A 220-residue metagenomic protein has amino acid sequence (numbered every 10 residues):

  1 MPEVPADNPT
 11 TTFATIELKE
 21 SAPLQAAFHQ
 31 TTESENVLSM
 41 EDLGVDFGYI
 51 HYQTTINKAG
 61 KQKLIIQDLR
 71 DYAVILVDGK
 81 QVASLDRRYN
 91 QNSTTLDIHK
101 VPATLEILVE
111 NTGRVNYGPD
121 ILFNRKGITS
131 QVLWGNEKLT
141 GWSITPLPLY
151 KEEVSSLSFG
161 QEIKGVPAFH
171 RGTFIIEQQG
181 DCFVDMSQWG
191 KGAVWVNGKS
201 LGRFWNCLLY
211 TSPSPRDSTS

Functional and structural regions predicted by a protein language model:
M1-R125, S130-L133, K138-G141, E152-L157: Carbohydrate-binding surfaces of carbohydrate-active enzymes
F47-T55, G165-F174: Short beta-strands within extracellular/lumenal beta-sheet-rich domains
T55-N57, T95-D97, T173-I175, D185 (+1 more regions): Generic structural detector for well-ordered beta-strands
Q62-L76, L105, F174-N197, F204 (+1 more regions): Aromatic-lined ligand-binding clefts that engage carbohydrates, nucleic acids, or primary amines
K80-S84, K199-F204: Surface-exposed loop/edge segments in extracytoplasmic proteins
W134-N136, T140-G172, G180-D185, G190: C-terminal beta-rich recognition modules with glycine/proline-rich loops and embedded aromatic residues
Y210-T219: Single conserved hydrophobic/aromatic residue that forms the stacking wall/gate of nucleotide- or nucleobase-binding
